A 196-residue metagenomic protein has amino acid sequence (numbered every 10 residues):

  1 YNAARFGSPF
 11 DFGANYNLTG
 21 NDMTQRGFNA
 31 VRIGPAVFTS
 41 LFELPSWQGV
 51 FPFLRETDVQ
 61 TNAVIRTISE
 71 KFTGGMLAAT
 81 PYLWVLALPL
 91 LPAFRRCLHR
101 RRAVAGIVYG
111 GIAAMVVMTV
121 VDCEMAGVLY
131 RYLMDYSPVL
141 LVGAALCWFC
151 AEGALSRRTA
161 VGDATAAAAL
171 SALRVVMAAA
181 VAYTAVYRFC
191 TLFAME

Functional and structural regions predicted by a protein language model:
Y1-Q48: Juxtamembrane membrane-water interface segments immediately following transmembrane helices in multi-pass
A3-A4, I68-K71, G75, D122-S137 (+1 more regions): Membrane-interface catalytic loops of GT-C/OST-like multi-pass glycosylation enzymes that act
L41-P81: Individual transmembrane alpha-helix segments
T67-I68, G74-R102, L141-A144: Hydrophobic, aromatic-rich transmembrane alpha-helices and their immediate juxtamembrane boundary segments
L86-P89, M115-D122, C147, V181-T191: Helical transmembrane-bundle signal
L90-A105, A144-V176: Membrane-interface junctions at the ends of membrane-embedded or membrane-associated helices
H99-D122: Transmembrane alpha-helix segments characteristic of polytopic inner-membrane glycan-assembly/cell-envelope
G127-L129, M134, A164-E196: Membrane-embedded, lumen/periplasm-facing catalytic core of multi-pass transferases that use lipid-linked donors
